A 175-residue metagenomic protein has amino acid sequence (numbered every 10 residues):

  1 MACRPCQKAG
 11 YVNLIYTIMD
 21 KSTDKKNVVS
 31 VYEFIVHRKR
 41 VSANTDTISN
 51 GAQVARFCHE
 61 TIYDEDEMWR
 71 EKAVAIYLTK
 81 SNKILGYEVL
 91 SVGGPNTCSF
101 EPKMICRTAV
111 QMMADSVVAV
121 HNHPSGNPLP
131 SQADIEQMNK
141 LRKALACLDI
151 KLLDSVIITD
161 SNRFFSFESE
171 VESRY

Functional and structural regions predicted by a protein language model:
A2-C6, G10-H37, A43, R56 (+3 more regions): Active-site-proximal loop/helix of nucleotide/amide-processing enzymes and allied scaffolds
K39-I76, K83: Glycine-enriched loop-and-adjacent helix/strand subsegments that border the catalytic/binding cleft of enzyme cores
